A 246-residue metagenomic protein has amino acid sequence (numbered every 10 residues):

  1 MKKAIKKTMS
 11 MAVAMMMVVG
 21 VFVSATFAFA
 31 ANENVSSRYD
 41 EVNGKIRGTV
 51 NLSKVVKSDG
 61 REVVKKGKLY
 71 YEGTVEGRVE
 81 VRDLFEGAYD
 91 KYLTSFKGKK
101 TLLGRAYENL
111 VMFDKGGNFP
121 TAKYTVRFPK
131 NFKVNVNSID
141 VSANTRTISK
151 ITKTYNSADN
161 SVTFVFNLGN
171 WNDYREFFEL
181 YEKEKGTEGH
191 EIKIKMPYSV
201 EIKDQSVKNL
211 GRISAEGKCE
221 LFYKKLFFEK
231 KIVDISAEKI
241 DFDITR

Functional and structural regions predicted by a protein language model:
M1-A12, F29: Bacterial Sec-dependent N-terminal signal peptides
T8-S24: N-terminal export/membrane-targeting signals
V19-R38: Sec-dependent signal peptide cleavage junction
N32-K45, A106-R175: A surface/secretory-pathway sequence property marking extracellular, secreted, or lumenal proteins enriched
N32-Y71: Low-complexity, acidic Ser/Thr/Pro/Gly-rich terminal tails and inter-domain linkers that flank the onset of structured
K65-P120: Short beta-strand elements of extracellular/lumenal beta-sandwich folds
S161-L226: Low-complexity, intrinsically disordered segments enriched in Ser/Thr together with acidic residues
F222-R246: Short beta-strand elements
